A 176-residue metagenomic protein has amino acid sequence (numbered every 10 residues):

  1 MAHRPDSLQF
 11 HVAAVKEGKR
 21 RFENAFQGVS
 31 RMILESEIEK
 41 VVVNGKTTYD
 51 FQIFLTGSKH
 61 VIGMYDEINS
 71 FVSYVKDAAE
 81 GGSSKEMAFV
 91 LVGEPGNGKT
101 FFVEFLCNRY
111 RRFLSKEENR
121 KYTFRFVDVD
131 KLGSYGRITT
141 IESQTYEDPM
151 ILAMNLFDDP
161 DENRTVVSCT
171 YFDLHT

Functional and structural regions predicted by a protein language model:
A2-T176: Conserved ASCE/P-loop NTPase catalytic core
